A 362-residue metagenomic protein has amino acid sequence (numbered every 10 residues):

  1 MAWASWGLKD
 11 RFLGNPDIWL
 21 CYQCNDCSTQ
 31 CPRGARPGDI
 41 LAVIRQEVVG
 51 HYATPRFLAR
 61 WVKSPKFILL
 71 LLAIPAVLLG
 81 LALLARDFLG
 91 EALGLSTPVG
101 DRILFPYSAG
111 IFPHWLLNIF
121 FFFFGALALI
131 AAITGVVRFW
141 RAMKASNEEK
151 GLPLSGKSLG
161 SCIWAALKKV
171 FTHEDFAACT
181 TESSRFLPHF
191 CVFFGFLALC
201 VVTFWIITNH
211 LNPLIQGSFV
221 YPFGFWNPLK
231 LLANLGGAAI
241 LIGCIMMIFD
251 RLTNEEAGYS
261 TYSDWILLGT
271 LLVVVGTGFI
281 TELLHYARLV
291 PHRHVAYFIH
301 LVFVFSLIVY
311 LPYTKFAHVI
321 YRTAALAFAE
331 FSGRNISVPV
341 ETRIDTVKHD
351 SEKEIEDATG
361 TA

Functional and structural regions predicted by a protein language model:
M1-I18, A324-A327, G333-V338, D345-A358: Ferredoxin-type iron-sulfur electron-transfer modules and their immediate structural context
A2-I215, D357, A362: Iron-sulfur-cluster electron-transfer modules
F12, C21-Q23, D175-F176, D264-W265 (+2 more regions): Short hydrophobic/aromatic segments of transmembrane alpha-helices and their interfaces
I44, L70-L84, N118-V136, I163-A165 (+4 more regions): Hydrophobic cores of alpha-helical transmembrane segments in multi-pass integral membrane proteins
F57-W61, F105-W115, T180-F186, Y221-L231 (+3 more regions): Juxtamembrane loop-transmembrane helix junctions in multi-pass integral membrane proteins, especially the extracellular
F139-S158, T253-L271, S337-V340: Cytoplasmic juxtamembrane regions at transmembrane-helix boundaries
L211-F225: Membrane-interface interhelical connector segments
L214-I215, P339-R343: Juxtamembrane/interface motifs at transmembrane-helix termini
